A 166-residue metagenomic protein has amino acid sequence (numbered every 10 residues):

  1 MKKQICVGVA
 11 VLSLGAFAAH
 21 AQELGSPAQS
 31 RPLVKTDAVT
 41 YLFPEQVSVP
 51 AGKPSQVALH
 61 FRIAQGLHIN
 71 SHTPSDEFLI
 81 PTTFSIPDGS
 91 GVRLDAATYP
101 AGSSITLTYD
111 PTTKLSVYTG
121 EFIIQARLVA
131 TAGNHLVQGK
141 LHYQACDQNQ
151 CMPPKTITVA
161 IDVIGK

Functional and structural regions predicted by a protein language model:
M1, F17-A19: Intrinsic low-complexity/disordered segments
M1-V9: Bacterial N-terminal signal peptides that target proteins for export
G8-A16: Bacterial N-terminal signal peptides
A21-K166: Extracellular/lumen-exposed scaffold segments
